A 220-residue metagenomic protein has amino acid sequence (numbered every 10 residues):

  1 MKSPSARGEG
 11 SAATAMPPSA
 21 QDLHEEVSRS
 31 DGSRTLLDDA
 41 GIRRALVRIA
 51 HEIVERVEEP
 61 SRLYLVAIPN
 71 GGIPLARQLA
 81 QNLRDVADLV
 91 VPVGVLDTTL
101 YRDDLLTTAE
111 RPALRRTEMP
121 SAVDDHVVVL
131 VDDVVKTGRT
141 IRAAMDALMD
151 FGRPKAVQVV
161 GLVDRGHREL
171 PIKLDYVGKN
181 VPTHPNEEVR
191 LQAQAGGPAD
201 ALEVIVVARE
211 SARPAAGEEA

Functional and structural regions predicted by a protein language model:
M1-A220: PRPP-associated nucleotide enzymes
